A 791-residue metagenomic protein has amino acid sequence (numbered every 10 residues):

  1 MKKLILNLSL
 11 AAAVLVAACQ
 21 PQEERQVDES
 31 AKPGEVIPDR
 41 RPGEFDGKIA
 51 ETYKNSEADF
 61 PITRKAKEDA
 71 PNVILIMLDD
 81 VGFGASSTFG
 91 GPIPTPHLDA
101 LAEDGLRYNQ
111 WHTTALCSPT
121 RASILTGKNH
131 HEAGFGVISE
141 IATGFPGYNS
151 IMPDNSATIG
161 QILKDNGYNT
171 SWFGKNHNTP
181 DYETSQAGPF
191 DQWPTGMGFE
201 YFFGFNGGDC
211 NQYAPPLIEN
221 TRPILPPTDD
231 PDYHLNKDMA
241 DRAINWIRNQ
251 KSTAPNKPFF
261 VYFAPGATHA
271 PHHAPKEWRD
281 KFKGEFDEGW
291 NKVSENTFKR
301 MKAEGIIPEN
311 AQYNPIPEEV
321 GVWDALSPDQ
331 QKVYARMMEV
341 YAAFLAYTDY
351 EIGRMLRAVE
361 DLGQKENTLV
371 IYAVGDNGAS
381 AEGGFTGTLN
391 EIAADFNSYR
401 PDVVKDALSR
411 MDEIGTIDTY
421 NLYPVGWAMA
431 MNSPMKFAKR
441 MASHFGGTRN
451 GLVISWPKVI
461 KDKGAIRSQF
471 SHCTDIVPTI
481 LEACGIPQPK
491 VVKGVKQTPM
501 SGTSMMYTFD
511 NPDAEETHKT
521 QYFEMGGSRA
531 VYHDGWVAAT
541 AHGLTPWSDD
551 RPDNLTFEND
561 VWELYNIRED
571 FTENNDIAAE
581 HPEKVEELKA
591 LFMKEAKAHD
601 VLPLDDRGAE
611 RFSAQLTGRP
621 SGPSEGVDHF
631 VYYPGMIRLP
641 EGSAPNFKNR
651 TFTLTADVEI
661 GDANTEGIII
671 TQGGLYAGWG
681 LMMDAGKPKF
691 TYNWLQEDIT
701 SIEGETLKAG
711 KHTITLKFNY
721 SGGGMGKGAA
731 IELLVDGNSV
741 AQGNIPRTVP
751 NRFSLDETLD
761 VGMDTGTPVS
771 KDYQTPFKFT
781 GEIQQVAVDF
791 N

Functional and structural regions predicted by a protein language model:
K2-A12, C19-E558, W562-E563, F571-A590 (+6 more regions): Formylglycine-dependent sulfatase
G485, D510, E569, M593-D600 (+2 more regions): Hydrophobic alpha-helix feature that most strongly marks membrane-spanning transmembrane helices and their immediate
R568, T572, G737-V740: Asp-box/BNR beta-propeller loop motif
H581, V585-A596, R747, E782-N791: Extended recognition patches within non-cytosolic domains
A590-L591, A596-H599, R611-F612, S621: Intrinsically disordered, low-complexity linkers and terminal tails enriched in Ser/Thr/Pro/Gly with interspersed basic
P603, G608-N791: Extracellular glycan-associated modules
